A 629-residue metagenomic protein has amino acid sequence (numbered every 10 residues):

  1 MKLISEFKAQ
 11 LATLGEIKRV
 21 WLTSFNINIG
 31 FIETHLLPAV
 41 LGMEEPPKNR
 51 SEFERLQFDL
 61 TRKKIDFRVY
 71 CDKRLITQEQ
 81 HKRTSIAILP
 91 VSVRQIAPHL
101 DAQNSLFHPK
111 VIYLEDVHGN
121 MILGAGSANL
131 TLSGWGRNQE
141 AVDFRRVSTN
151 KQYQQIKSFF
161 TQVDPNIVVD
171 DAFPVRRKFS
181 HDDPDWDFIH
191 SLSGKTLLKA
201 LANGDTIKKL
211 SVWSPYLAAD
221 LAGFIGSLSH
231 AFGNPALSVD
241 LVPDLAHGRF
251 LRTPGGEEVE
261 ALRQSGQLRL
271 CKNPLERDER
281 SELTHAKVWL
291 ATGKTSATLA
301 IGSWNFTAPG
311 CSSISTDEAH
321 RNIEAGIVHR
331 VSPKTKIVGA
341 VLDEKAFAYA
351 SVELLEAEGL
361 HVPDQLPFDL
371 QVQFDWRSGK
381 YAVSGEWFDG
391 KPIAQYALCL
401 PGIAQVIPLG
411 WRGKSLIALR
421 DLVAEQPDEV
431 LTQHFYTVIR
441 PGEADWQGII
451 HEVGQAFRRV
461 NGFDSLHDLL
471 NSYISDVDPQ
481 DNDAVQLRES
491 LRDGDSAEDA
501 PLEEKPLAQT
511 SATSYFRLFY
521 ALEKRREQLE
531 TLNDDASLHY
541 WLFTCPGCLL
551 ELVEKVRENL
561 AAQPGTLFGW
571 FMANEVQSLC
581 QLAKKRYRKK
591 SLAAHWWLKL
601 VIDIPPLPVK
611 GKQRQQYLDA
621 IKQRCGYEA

Functional and structural regions predicted by a protein language model:
M1-H108, I112-G126, T131-A261, Q267-K294 (+1 more regions): Terminal interaction modules at protein C-ends
L299-S303: A short beta-strand element within the Helicase C-terminal
